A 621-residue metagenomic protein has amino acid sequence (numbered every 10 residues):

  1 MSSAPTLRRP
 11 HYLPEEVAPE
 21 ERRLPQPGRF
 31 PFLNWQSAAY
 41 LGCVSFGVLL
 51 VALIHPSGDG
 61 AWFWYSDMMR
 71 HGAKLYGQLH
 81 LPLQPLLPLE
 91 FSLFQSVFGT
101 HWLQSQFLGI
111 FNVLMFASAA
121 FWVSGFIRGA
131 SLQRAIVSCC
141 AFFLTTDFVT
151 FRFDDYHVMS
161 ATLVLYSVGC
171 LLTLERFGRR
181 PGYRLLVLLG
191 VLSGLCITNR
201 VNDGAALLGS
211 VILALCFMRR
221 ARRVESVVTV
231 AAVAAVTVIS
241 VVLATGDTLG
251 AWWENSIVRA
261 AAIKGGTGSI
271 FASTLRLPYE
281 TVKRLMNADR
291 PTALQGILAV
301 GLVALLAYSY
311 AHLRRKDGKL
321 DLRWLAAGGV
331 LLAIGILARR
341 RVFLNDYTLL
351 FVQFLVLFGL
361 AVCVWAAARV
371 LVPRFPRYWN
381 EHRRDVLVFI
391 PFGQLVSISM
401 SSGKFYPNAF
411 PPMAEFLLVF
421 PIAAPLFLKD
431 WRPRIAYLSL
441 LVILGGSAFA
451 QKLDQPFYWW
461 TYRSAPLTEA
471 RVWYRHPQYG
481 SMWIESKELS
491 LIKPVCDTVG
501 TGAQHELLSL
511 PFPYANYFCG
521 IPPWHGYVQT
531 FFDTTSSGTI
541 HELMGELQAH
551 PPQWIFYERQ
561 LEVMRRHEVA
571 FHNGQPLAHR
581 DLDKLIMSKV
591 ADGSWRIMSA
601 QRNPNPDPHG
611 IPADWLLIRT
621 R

Functional and structural regions predicted by a protein language model:
G42, I110-L132, Y166, C170 (+1 more regions): Transmembrane-helix motifs of polytopic, lipid-linked glycan transferases
V51-D67, L75-L93, T100, D247-L249 (+1 more regions): Extracytoplasmic catalytic/substrate-binding loops of multi-pass membrane glycan-assembly enzymes
A119-T145, G178-R184: Transmembrane-helix signature of polytopic, membrane-embedded enzymes that assemble or transfer cell-envelope glycans
T150-A161: Short acidic/glycine- and proline-prone juxtamembrane loop motifs at membrane-interface regions of multi-pass membrane
V164-L188, A221, V303-Y308, V362-E381: Membrane-interface transmembrane helices that cradle and orient dolichyl/undecaprenyl
R184-V201, L207-I212, A232, R284-L285 (+2 more regions): Membrane-interface alpha helices of multi-pass inner-membrane proteins
N202-D203, L243-D247, L440-R621: Extracytoplasmic
A206-V242, T274, Y308-K319, A424-K429: Perimembrane helix-loop-helix junctions
